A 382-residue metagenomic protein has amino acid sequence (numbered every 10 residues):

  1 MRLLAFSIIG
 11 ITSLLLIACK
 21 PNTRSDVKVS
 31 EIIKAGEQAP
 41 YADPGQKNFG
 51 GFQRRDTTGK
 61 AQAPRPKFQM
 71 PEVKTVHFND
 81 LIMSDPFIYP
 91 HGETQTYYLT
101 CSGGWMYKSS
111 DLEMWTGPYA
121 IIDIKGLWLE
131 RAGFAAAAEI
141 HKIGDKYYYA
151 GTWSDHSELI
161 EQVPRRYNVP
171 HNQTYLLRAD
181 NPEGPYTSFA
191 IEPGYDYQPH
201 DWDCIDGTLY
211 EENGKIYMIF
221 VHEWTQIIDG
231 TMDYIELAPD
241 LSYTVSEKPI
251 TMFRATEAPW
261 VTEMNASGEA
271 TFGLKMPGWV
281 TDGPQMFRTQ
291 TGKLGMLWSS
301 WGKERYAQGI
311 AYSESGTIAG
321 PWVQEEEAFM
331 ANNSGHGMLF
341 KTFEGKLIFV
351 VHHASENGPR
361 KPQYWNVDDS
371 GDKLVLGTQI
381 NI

Functional and structural regions predicted by a protein language model:
M1-A5: Positively charged n-region of N-terminal signal peptides that target proteins for export
F6-I11: Sec-dependent N-terminal signal peptides
L15-A18: C-terminal motif of bacterial Sec signal peptides marking the signal peptidase cleavage site
P21-I382: Carbohydrate-active catalytic/glycan-binding domains of CAZyme proteins, especially the secreted or lumenal ectodomains
